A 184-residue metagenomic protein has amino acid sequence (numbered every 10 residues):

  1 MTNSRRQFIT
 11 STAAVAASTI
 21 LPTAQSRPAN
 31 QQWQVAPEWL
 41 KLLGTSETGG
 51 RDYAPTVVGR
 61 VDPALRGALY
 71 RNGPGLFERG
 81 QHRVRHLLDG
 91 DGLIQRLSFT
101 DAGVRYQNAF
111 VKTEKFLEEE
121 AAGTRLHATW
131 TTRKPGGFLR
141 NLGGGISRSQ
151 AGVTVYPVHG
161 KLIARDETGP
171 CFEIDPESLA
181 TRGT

Functional and structural regions predicted by a protein language model:
M1-N3: N-terminal secretory signal peptides
Q7-R27: N-terminal export signals
A16-A17, A102-R105, T181: Short amphipathic alpha-helical segments with coiled-coil-like heptad repeat character
P22-G59: C-terminal segment of N-terminal export signals and the immediately downstream linker at the start of the mature
E47-G103, Q107, F116, G143-K161: Beta-strand-rich domains and repeat architectures in extracellular enzymes and scaffolds, especially beta-propellers
Q107-V111, R182-T184: Beta-propeller fold detector
L117-T184: Well-ordered mid-protein domain cores that form the structural environment of catalytic cofactors
